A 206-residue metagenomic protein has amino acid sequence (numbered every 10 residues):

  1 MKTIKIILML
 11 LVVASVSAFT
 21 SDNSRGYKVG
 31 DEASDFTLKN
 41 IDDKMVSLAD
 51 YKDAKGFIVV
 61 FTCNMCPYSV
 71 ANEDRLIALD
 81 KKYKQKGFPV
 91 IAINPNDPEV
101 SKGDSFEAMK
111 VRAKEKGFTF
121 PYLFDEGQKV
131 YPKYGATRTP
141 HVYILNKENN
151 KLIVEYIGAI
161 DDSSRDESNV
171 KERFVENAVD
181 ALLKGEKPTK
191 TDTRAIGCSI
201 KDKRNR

Functional and structural regions predicted by a protein language model:
M1-S24: Bacterial Sec-dependent N-terminal signal peptides
T20-A49: N-terminal "domain-start" segment that seeds a small globular fold
S47-P67, V179: Short active-site neighborhood of thiol/selenol oxidoreductases, capturing the structured segment around
A54-F57, Q85-V90, K116-P121, T139: Loop/turn elements at helix/coil->beta-strand transitions in domains of secreted/extracellular proteins
C63-N72, V142, C198-K201: Short, thiol/selenol-centered motifs that function as redox-active sites or metal-ligating centers
V70-E115, E126-K133: Structural microenvironment flanking redox-active thiols in thiol-disulfide oxidoreductases
M109-K151: Short, internal strand/loop/helix patches that form the active-site neighborhood or redox-interaction surface
I144-R206: Thiol-/selenol-based redox modules, centered on thioredoxin-like and closely related oxidoreductase domains
